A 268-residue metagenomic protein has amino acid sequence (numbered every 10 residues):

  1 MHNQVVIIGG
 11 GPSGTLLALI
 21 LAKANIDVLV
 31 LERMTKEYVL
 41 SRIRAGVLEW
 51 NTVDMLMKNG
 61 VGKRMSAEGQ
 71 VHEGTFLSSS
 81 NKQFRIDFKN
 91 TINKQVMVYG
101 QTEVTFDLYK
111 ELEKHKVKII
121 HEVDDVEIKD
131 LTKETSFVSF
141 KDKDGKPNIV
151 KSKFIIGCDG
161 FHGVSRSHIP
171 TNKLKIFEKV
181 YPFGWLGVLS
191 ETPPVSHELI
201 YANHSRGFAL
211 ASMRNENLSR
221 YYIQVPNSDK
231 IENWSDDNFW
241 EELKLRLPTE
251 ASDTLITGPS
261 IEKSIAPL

Functional and structural regions predicted by a protein language model:
M1-S13: Beta1/beta-strand and adjacent pyrophosphate-binding region of the FAD-binding site in flavoprotein oxidoreductases
A22-I43: Glycine-rich FAD pyrophosphate-binding loop
S41-A45, E49-H115, T132: Active-site-adjacent segment of FAD-dependent monooxygenases/related oxidoreductases
E113-D125: A conserved beta-strand/loop element that lines the FAD pocket in flavoprotein oxidoreductases
V126, K133-I149, K153-L268: Conserved FAD-binding catalytic core of PHBH/FMO-like flavoproteins
